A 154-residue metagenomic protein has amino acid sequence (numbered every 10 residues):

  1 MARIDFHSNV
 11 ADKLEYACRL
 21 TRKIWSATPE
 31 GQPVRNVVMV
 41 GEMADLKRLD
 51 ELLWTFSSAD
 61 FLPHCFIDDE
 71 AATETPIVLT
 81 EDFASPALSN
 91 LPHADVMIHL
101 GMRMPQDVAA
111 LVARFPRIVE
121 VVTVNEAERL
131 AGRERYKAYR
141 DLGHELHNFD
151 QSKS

Functional and structural regions predicted by a protein language model:
M1-K13: Glycine-rich phosphate-binding "P-loop"
A2, P29-R35, P92-D95, P116: Short coil/turn segments at beta-strand junctions that form active-site/ligand-binding loops
D5-H7, V78-T80, H147-F149: General small-molecule cofactor/ligand-binding pocket signal
N9, V40-A44, H99-R103, T123-V124: Structural motif
A17-T73: Short, well-structured hydrophobic secondary-structure segments
L49-T55, L111, A131-A138: Short, aromatic/basic amphipathic alpha-helical patches
A71-P116: Mid-chain, well-packed structural core segment of small domains
P116-S154: Glycine-rich, aromatic-bearing surface loops/beta-hairpins
